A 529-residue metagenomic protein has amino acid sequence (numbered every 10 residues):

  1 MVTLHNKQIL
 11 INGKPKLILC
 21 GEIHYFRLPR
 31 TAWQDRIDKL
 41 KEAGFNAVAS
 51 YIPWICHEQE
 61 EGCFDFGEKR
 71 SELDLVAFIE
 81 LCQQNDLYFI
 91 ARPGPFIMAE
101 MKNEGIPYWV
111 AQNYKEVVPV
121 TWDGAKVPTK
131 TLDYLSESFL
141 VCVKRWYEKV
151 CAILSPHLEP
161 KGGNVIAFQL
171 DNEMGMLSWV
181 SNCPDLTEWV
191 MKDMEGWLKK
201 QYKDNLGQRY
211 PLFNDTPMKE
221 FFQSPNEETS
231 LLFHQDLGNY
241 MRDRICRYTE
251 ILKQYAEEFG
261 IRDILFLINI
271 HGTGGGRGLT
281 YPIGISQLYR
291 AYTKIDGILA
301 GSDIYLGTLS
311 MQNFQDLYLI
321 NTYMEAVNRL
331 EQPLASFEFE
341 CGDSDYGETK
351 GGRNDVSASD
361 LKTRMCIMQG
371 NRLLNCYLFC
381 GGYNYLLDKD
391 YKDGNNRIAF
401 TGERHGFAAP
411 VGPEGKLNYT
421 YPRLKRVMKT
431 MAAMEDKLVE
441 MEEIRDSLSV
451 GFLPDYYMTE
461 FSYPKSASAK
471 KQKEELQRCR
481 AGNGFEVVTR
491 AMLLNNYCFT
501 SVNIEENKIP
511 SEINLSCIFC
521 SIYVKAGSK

Functional and structural regions predicted by a protein language model:
M1-A47: N-terminal carbohydrate-binding accessory modules
L17-G21, V48-S50, F89-P93, I166-L170 (+4 more regions): Hydrophobic faces of well-ordered beta-strands that scaffold small-molecule active sites in alpha/beta enzyme cores
Y25-E42, C63-Q83, D243-I251, Q315-L319 (+2 more regions): Aromatic- and glycine-enriched glycan-recognition loops and surfaces that form the carbohydrate-binding subsites
F26-E42, T280-A291, V356-M365: Short, acidic/polar
W33-Q112, L252-K253, E257: Aromatic-lined substrate-binding rim segments of carbohydrate-active enzymes
G62-R70, Q84, P95-V127, E159 (+6 more regions): Aromatic- and acidic-residue-enriched segments that line the glycan-binding/catalytic groove of carbohydrate-active
S71-A91, V110-L170, D204-N205, Y255 (+1 more regions): An active-site-proximal structural segment forming one wall of the substrate-binding cleft that immediately precedes
F139, V143-K144, C151, G163-I166 (+6 more regions): Carbohydrate-binding surfaces of carbohydrate-active enzymes
